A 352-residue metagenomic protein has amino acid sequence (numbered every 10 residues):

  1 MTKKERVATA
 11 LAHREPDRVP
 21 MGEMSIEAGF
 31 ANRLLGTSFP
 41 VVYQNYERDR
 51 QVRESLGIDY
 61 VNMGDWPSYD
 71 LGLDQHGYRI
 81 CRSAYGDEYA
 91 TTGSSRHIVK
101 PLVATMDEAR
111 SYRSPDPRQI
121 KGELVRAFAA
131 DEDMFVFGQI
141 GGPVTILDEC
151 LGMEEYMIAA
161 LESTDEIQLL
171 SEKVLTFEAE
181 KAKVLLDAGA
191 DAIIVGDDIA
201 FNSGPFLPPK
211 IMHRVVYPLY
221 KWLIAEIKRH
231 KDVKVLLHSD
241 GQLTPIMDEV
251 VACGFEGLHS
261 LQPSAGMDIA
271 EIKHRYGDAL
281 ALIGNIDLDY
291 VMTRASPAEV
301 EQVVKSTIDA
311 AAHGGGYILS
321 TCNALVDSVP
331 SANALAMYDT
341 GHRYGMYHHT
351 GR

Functional and structural regions predicted by a protein language model:
M1-V42, R82, E88-S94, M106-R352: Active-site loop segments of alpha/beta catalytic cores
N45-D65, V184-A188: Catalytic domains of carbohydrate-active enzymes, especially glycoside hydrolases
Q75: A basic- and aromatic-enriched beta-loop-alpha substructure that forms the phosphate/nucleotide- and DNA/RNA-contacting
K100: ATPase catalytic-site recognition across NTP-hydrolyzing enzymes
